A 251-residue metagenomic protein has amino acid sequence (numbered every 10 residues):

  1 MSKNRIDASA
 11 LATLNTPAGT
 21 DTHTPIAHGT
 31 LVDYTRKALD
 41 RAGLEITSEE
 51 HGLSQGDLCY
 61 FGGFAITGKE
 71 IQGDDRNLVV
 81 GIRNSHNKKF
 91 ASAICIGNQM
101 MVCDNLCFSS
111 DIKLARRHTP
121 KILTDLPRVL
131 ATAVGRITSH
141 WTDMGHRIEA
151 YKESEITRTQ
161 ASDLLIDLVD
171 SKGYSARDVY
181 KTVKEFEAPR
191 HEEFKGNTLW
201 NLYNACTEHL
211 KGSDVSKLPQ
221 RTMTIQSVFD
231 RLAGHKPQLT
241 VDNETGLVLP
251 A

Functional and structural regions predicted by a protein language model:
M1-C59: N-terminal low-complexity, intrinsically disordered segments
S2-K3, G68-A251: Intrinsically disordered, low-complexity regions enriched in serine/threonine
Q55-K69: Charged, often glycine-rich, active-site loop that binds/positions anionic groups
